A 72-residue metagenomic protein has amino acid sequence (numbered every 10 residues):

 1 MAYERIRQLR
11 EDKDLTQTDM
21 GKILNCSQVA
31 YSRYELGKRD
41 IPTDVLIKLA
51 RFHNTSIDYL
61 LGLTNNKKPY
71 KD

Functional and structural regions predicted by a protein language model:
M1-D12: A short, Lys/Arg-rich alpha-helix, primarily the initiator
R7, T18, I47: Residues within the helices of the helix-turn-helix
R10, G21, A50: The alpha-helix within a helix-turn-helix
D12, D44, L61-D72: Short, charged recognition helix plus adjacent turn of helix-turn-helix-like nucleic-acid-binding domains
D14-R33: Short alpha-helical DNA-recognition segment
N25, D44-Y59: DNA major-groove recognition helix of helix-turn-helix/homeodomain DNA-binding modules
E35, H53, L61-T64: DNA major-groove recognition helix of helix-turn-helix
